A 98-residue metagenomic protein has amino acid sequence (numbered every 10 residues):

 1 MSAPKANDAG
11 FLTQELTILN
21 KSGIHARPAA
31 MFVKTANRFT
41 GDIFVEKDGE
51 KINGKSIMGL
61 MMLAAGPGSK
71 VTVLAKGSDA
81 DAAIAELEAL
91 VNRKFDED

Functional and structural regions predicted by a protein language model:
S2-A3, T17, V73-L74: Intrinsic disorder
S2-A6, A30, K34, A82-E86: Long, contiguous binding/interaction regions
S2-A9, F95-D98: Short, charged, intrinsically disordered terminal tails
A9-N20: Short amphipathic
A26, A30-S78: Amphipathic, hydrophobic secondary-structure cores in small proteins
G66-D98: C-terminal structural segments of small proteins and small subunits
